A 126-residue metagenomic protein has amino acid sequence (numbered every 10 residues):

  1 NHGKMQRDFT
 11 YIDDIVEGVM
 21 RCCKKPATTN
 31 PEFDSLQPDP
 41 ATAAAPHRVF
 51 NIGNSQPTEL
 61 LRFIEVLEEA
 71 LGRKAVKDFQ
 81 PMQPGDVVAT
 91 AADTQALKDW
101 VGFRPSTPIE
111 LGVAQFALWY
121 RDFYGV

Functional and structural regions predicted by a protein language model:
N1-V126: C-terminal substrate-binding subdomain of Rossmann-fold SDR/epimerase-dehydratase oxidoreductases
